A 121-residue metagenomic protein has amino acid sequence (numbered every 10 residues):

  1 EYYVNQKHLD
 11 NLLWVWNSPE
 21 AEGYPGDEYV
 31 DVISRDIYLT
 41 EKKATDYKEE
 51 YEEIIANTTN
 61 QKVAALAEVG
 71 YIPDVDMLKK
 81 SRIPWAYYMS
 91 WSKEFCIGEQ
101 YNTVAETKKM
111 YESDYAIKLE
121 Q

Functional and structural regions predicted by a protein language model:
E1-E22, Q61-I72: Aromatic-lined carbohydrate-recognition surfaces of secreted/lumenal glycan-active proteins
Y2-K7, I54-N57, Y88-E94: Structured segments of extracytoplasmic/periplasmic soluble domains in secreted or envelope-associated proteins
K7-L9, P25-Y29, T58-T59, K80-R82: Extracellular/periplasmic catalytic domains that process cell-envelope and extracellular macromolecules
D10, E49-A56, D76, A105 (+1 more regions): Polar/charged alpha-helical tracts
W16-Y24, T45-I54, G70-K79: Alpha-helical scaffolding within the catalytic cores of extracellular/periplasmic polymer-degrading hydrolases
P19-K43, S90-K93: Aromatic- and acid-rich polysaccharide-binding/catalytic face of secreted or lumenal carbohydrate-active enzymes
R35-A56, Q61-K62: Substrate-binding surface in catalytic domains of secreted glycosidases
Q61-Q121: Substrate-binding cleft of secreted/luminal carbohydrate-active enzymes
